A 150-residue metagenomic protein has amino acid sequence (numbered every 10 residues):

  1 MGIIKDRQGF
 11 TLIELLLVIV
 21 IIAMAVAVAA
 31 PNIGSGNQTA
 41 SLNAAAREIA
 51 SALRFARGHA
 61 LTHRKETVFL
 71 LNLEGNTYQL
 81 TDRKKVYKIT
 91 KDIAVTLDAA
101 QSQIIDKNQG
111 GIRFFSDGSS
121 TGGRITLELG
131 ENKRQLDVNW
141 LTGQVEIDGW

Functional and structural regions predicted by a protein language model:
G2-I4, L16, M24, V28-R54 (+3 more regions): N-terminal helix-rich module
Q8-V20: N-terminal signal-anchor/signal peptide hydrophobic helix marking the start of the first transmembrane segment
